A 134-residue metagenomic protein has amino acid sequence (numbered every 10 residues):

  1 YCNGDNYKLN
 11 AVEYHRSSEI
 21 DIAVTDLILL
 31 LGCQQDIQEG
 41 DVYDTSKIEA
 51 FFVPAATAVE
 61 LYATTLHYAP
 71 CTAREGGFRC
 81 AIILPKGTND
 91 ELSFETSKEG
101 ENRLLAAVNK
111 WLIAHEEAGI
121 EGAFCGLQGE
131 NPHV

Functional and structural regions predicted by a protein language model:
Y1-A55, A69-V134: Active-site region of the double-stranded beta-helix
T57-V59, T64-Y68: Histidine-centered metal-chelating micro-motifs
